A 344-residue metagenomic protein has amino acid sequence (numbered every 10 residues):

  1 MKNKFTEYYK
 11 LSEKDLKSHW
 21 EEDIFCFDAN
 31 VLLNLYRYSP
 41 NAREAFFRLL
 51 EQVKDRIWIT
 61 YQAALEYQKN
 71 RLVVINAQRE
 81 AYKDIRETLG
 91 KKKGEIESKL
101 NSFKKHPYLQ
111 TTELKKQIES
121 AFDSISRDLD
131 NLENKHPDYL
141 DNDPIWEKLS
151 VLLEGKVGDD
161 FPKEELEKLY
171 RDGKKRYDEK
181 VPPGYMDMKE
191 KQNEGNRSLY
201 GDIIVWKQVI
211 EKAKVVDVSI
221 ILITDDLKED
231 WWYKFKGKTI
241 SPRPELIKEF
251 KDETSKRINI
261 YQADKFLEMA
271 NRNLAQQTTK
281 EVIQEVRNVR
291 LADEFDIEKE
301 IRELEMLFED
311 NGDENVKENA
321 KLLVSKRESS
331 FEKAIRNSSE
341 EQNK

Functional and structural regions predicted by a protein language model:
K2-I220, L227-G312, V316, S325 (+1 more regions): Active-site-proximal, substrate-binding regions of enzyme catalytic domains and RNA-binding/basic surfaces
